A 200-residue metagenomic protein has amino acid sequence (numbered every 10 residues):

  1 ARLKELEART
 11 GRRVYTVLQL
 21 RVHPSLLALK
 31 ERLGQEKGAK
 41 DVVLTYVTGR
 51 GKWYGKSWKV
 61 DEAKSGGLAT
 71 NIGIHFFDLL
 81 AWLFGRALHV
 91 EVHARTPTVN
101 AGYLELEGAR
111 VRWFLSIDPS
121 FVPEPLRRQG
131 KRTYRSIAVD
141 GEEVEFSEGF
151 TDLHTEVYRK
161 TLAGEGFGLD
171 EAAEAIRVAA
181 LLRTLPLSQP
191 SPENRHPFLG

Functional and structural regions predicted by a protein language model:
A1-L18: Beta-strand-loop-alpha-helix segment that lines the small-molecule cofactor/substrate pocket of alpha/beta enzymes
R2, P24, A28-E31, L79 (+3 more regions): Alpha-helical elements of Rossmann-like donor-binding domains used by nucleotide-donor carbohydrate transfer enzymes
R9, R159-G200: C-terminal helix-rich "cap/oligomerization" subdomain common to oxidoreductases
R12, L20-R86: Predominantly a Rossmann-like dinucleotide-binding segment in NAD(P)-dependent oxidoreductases
D41-V43, V90, V111-S116: Beta-strand scaffold of nucleotide-dependent catalytic cores
T45, A87-T96: Conserved S-adenosyl-L-methionine
T98-L153: C-terminal substrate-binding/catalytic lobe of Rossmann-fold NAD(P)-dependent oxidoreductases
L153-R159: Conserved C-terminal active-site "lid" loop/helix of NAD(P)H-dependent oxidoreductases that clamps the redox cofactor
